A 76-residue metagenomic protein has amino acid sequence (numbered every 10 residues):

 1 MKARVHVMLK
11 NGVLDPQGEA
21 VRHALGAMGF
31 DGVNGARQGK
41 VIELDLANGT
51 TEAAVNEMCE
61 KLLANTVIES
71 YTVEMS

Functional and structural regions predicted by a protein language model:
K2-R4, M8-E43, A47-T50, A54-S76: Long, contiguous binding/interaction regions
